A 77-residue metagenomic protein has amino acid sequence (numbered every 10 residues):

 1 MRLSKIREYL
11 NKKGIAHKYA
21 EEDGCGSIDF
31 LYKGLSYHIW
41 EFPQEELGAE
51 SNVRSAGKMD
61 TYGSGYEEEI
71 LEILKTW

Functional and structural regions predicted by a protein language model:
M1-Y32, S51-E68, T76: Negatively charged, low-complexity tracts enriched in Asp/Glu with abundant Ser/Thr
L35-V53: Short, conserved beta-strand/beta-arch hydrophobic-aromatic motifs that form part of recognition grooves or interface
I73: P-loop NTP-binding core
